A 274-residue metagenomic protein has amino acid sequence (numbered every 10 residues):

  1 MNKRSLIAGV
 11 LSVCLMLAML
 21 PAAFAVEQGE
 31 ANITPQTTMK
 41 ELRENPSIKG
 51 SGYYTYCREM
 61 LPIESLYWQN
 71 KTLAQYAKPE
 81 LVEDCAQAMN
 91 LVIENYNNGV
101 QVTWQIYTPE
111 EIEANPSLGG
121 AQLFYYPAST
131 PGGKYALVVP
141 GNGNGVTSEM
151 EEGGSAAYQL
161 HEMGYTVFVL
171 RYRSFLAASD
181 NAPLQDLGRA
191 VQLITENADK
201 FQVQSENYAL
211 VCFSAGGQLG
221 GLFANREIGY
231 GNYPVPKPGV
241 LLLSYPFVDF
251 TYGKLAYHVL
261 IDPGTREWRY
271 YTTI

Functional and structural regions predicted by a protein language model:
N2-G9, P21-P116: N-terminal targeting or regulatory segments adjacent to alpha/beta-hydrolase or S9 domains
L11, L15-M19: Hydrophobic core
N115-P127, K134-Y135: A short loop-to-beta-strand scaffold at the N-terminal edge of the catalytic core in hydrolase folds
G133-N142: Short beta-strand element of the alpha/beta-hydrolase
S148-E152, L170-S205: Catalytic nucleophile-loop/oxyanion-hole region of alpha/beta-hydrolase and closely related hydrolase-like folds
M150-F168: Short amphipathic alpha-helix adjacent to the substrate-entry channel of hydrolases
R189-L260: Primarily recognizes the serine-hydrolase "nucleophile elbow" in alpha/beta-hydrolase and SGNH/GDSL folds
P263-I274: Serine-hydrolase catalytic core
